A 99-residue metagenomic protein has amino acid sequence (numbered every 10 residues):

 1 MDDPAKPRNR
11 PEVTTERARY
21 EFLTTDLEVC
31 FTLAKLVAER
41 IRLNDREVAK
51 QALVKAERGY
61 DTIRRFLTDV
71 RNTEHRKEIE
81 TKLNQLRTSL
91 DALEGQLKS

Functional and structural regions predicted by a protein language model:
M1-Q51, K55-R58, T62-R65, D69-S99: Long, non-catalytic architectural segments outside compact domain cores
